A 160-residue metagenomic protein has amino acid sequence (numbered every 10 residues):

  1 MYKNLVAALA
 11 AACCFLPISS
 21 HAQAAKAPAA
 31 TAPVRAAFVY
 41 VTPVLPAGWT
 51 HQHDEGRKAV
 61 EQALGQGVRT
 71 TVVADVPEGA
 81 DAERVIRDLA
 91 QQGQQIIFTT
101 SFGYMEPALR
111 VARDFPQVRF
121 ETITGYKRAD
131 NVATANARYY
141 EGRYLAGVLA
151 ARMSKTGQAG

Functional and structural regions predicted by a protein language model:
M1-N4: Positively charged n-region of N-terminal signal peptides that target proteins for export
A7-P17: Bacterial N-terminal signal peptides
S20-A24: Boundary at the C-terminal end of the N-terminal hydrophobic targeting segment
R35-G56, V60, T71-A82, F102: Extracytoplasmic "Venus flytrap"
G79-G93: Short, well-structured alpha-helical segments in soluble
G93-S101, E121-I123: Periplasmic-binding protein-like
R113-N136: Flexible loop/hinge segments that line or gate small-molecule binding clefts
A135-G157: Hydrophobic alpha-helical segments within soluble ligand-binding/sensing domains
